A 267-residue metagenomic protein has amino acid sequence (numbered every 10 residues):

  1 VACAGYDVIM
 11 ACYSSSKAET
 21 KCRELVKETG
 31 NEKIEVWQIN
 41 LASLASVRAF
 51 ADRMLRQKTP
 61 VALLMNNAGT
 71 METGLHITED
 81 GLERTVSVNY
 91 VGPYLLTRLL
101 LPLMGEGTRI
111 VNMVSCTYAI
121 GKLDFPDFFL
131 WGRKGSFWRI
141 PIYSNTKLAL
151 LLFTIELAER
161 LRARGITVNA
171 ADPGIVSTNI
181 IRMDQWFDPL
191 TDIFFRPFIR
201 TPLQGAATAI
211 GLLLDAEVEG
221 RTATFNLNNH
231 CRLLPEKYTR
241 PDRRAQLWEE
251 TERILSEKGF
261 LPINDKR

Functional and structural regions predicted by a protein language model:
V1-D184, L255-R267: Rossmann-fold NAD(P)H-dependent dehydrogenase/reductase core
S16, A45, D80, L203 (+1 more regions): Generic alpha-helical secondary structure signal
T146, A170, I193-E236, P241-A245: C-terminal helical subdomain
E156, T208-G211, E250: Generic recognition of well-ordered alpha-helical segments
P189-L190: Solvent-exposed, glycine/polar-rich loop segments of beta-barrel outer-membrane systems
E236-R267: C-terminal amphipathic/interface module of NAD(P)-dependent oxidoreductases and related NAD-binding regulators
